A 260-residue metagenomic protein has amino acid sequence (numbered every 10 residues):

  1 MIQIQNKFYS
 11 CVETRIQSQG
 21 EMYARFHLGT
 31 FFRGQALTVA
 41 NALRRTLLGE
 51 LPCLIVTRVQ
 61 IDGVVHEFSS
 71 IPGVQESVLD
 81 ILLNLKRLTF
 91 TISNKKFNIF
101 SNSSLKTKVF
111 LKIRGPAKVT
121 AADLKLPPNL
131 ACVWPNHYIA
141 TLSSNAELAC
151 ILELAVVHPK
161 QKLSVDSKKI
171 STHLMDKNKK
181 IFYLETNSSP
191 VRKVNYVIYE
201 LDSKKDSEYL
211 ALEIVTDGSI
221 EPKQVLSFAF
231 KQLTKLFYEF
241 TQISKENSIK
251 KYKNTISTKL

Functional and structural regions predicted by a protein language model:
M1-L260: Protein-protein interaction/assembly regions in multi-subunit complexes
